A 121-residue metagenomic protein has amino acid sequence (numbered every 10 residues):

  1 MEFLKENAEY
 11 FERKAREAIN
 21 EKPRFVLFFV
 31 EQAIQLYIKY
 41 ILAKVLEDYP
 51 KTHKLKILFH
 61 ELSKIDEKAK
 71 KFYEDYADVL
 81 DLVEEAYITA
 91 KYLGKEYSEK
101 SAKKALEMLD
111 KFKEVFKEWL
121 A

Functional and structural regions predicted by a protein language model:
M1-A121: Terminal alpha-helical segments
